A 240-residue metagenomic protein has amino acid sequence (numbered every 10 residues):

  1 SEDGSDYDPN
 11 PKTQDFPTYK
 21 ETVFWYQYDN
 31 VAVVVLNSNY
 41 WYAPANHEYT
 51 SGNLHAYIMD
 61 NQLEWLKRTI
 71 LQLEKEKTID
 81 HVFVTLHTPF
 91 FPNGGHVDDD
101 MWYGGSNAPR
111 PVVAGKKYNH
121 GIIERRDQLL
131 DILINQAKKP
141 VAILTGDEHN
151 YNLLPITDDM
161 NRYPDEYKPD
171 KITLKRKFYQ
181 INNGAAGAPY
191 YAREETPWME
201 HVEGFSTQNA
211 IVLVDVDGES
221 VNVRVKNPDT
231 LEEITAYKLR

Functional and structural regions predicted by a protein language model:
S1-T78, V97-H120, E124, Q128 (+4 more regions): Extended active-site neighborhood of metal-dependent phosphoesterases/phosphodiesterases
A32, S220-V223: Hydrophobic residues embedded in beta-strands of well-ordered beta-sheets
S38, T85-F90, V97, G146-E148 (+1 more regions): Short, well-ordered beta-to-alpha junction loops that form the rim of enzyme active sites and present histidine/acidic
Y42, F91-P92, P189, T230-E232: Flexible, glycine-rich phosphate/dinucleotide-binding loops and adjacent beta-alpha linkers at cofactor/substrate
V82: Alpha/beta-hydrolase fold nucleophile elbow
R224-I234: Short, solvent-exposed aromatic-acidic interface loops
L239-R240: C-terminal beta-sandwich/jelly-roll accessory domains of carbohydrate-active enzymes
